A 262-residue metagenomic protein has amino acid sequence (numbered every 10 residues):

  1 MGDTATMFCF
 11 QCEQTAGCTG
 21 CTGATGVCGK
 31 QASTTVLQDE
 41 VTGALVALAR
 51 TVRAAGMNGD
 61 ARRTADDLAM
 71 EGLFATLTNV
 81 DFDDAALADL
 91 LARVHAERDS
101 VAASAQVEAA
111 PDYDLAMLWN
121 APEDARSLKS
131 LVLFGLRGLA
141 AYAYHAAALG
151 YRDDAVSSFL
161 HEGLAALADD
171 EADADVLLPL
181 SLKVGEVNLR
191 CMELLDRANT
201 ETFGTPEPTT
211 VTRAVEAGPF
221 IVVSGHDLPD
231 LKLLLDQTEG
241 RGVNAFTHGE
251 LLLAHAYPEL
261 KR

Functional and structural regions predicted by a protein language model:
G2-R262: Metallocofactor- and cofactor-centric catalytic cores in central/energy metabolism, strongly enriched
